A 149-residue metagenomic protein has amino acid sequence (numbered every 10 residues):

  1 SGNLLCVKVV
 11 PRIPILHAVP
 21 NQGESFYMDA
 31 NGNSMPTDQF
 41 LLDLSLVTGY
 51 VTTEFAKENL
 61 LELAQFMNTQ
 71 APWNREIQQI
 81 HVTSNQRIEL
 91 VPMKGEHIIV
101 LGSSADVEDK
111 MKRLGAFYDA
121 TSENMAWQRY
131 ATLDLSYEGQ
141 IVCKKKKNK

Functional and structural regions predicted by a protein language model:
S1-K149: Charged, solvent-exposed interaction patches on well-folded alpha/beta domains that mediate macromolecular contacts
